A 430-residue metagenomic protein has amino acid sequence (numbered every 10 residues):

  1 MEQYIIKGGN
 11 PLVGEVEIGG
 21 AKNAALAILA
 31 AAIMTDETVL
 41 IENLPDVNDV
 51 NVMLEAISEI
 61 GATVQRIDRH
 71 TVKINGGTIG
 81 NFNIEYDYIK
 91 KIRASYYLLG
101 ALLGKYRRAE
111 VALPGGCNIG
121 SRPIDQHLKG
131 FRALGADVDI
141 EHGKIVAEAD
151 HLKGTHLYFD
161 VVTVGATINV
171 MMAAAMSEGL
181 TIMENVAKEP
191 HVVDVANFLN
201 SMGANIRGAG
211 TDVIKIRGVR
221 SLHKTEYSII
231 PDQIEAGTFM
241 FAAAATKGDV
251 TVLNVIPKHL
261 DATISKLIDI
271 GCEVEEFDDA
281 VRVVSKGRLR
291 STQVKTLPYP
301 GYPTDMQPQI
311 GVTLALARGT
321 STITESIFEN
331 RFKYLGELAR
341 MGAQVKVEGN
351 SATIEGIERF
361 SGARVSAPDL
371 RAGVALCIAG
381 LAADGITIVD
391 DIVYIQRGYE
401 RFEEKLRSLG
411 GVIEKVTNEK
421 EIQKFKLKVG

Functional and structural regions predicted by a protein language model:
M1-G430: Short, structured segments at the rim of ligand-binding sites
